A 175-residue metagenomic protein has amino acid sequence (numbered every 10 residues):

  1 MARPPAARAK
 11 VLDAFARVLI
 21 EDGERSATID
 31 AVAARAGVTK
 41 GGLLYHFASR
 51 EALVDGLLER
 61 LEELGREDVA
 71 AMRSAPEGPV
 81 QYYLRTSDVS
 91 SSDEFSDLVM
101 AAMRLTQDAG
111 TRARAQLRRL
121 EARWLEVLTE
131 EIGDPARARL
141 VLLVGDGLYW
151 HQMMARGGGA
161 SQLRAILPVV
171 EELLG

Functional and structural regions predicted by a protein language model:
M1-A6: N-terminal intrinsically disordered/low-complexity leader segments
K10, V18-A52: Helix-turn-helix
A14-V18, T86: Short amphipathic alpha-helical elements of helix-turn-helix/winged-helix folds
V54-L61, D68, A113: Alpha-helical DNA-contacting segments of helix-turn-helix folds
E63-M100: Hydrophobic alpha-helical connector segments
V80-Y82, S92-A101, Q107-W124: Hydrophobic alpha-helical segments that drive targeting, anchoring, or assembly
Y83-S87, V99-T106, V141-L148: Short alpha-helical scaffolding segments that buttress acidic/His motifs in well-ordered protein cores
G110-R118, A122-G175: Hydrophobic/aromatic-rich alpha-helical bundle segments in the mid-to-C-terminal region
